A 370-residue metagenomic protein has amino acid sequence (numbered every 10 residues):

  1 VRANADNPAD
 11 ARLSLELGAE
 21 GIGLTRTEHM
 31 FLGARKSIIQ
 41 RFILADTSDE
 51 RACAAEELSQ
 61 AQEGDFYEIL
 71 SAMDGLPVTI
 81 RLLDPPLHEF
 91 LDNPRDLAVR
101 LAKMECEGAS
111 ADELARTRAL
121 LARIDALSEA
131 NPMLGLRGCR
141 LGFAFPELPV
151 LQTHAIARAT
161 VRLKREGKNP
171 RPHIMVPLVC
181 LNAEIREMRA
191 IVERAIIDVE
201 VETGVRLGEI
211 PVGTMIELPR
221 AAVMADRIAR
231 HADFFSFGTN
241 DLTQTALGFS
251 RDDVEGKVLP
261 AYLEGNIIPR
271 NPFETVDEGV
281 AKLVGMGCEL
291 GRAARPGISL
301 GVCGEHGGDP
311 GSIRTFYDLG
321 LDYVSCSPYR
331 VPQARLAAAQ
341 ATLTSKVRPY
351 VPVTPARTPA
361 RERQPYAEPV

Functional and structural regions predicted by a protein language model:
V1-V347, R357, Y366-V370: Conserved alpha/beta-domain cores
R361-R363: Intrinsic low-complexity/disordered segments
